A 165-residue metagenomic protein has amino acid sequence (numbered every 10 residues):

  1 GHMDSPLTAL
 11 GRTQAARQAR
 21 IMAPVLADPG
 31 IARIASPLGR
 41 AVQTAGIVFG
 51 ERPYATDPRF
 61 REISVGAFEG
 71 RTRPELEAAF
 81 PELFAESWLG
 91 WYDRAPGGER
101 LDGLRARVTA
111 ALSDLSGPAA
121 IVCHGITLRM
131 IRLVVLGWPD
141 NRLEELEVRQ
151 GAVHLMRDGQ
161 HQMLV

Functional and structural regions predicted by a protein language model:
G1-R52, E99: Active-site-proximal alpha-helix that buttresses catalytic centers in soluble enzyme cores
S5-P6, V48-R107, R157, L164-V165: Phosphate-handling substructures
A16-A23, R105, T109-S116: Generic structural signal for well-ordered alpha-helical scaffold segments
I31, D114-I126: Generic beta-sheet signal
A35-S36, A106, V122-C123: Short beta-strand scaffold positions
R40-V42, E62, T127-R129: Short, active-site-adjacent cap segments at secondary-structure transitions
I47, M130-V134: Active-site signature of alpha/beta-hydrolase-fold catalytic machinery across serine- and Asp/Cys-nucleophile hydrolases
P139-L164: Domain-level recognition of soluble alpha/beta enzyme cores, biased toward histidine phosphatases/phosphomutases
